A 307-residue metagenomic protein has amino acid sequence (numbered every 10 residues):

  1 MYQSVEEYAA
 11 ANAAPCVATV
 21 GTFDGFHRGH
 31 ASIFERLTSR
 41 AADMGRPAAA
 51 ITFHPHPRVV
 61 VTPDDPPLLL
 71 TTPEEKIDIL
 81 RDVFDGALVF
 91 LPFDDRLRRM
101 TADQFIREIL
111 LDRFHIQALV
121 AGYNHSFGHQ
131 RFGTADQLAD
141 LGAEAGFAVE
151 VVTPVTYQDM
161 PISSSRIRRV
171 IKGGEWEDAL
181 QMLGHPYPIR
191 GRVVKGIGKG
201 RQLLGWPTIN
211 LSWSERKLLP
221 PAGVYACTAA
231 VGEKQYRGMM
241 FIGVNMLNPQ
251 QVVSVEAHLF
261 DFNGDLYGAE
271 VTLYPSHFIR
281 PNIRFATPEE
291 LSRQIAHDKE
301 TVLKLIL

Functional and structural regions predicted by a protein language model:
M1, G86-V89, A148-E150, T272: Conserved beta-strand segments of alpha/beta enzyme cores
M1-Y8, L68, V89: Short acidic-hydrophobic, aromatic-tinged amphipathic segments that line or gate anion-handling sites
A9-T72: N-terminal catalytic cores of NTP/NDP-binding nucleotidyl/phosphoryl-transfer enzymes
H27, L80, L119, A179 (+2 more regions): Residue-level signal for inorganic ion chemistry
V59-A145: N-terminal Rossmann-like or analogous alpha/beta NTP/dinucleotide-binding catalytic cores that position adenine
G142-M239: Glycine-rich, Lys/Arg-enriched anion-binding loops that position phosphate/diphosphate groups for phosphoryl
G196-L307: Phosphate/ribose-recognition catalytic cores of enzymes acting on nucleotide-derived substrates
